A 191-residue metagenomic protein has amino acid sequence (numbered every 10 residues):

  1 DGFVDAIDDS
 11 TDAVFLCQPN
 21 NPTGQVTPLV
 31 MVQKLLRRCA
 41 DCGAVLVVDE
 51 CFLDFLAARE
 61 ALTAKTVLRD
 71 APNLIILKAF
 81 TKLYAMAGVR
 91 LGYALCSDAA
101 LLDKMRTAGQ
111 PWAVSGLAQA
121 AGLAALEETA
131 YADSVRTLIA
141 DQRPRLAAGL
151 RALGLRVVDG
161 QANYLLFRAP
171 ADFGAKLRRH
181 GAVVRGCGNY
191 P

Functional and structural regions predicted by a protein language model:
G2, S10, K34, T63 (+7 more regions): Alpha-helical elements of Rossmann-like donor-binding domains used by nucleotide-donor carbohydrate transfer enzymes
G2-S10, P22-L46, E50-L83: Active-site pre-lysine segment of PLP-dependent enzymes
A13-N20, L46-E50, V158-G160, R185-G188: Short beta-strands and strand-loop turn motifs
C17, D54, L95: Conserved residues at the C-terminal ends of beta-strands
N73-V158: PLP-dependent aminotransferase class I/II
P144, R151-P191: Conserved C-terminal alpha-helix-loop-beta "cap" of PLP-dependent enzymes that closes/shapes the active-site mouth
